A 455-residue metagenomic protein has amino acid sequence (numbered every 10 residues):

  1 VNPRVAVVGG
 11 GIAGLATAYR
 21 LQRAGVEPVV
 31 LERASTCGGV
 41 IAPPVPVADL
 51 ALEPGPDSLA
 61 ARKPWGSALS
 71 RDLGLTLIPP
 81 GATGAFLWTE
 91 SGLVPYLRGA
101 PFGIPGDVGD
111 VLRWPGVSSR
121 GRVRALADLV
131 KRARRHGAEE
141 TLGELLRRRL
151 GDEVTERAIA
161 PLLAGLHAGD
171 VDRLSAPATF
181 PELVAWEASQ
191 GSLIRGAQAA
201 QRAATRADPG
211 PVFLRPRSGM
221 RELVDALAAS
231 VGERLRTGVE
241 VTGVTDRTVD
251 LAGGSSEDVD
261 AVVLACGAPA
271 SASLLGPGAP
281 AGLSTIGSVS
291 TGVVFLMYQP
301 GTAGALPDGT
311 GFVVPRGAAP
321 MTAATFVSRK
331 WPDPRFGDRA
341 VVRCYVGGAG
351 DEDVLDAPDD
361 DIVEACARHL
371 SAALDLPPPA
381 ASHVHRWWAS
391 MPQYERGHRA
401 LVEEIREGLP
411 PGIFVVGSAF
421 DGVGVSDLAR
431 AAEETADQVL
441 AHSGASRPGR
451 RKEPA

Functional and structural regions predicted by a protein language model:
P3-V30: N-terminal Rossmann-like FAD-binding beta1-loop-alpha1 element of flavoenzymes
V5, V26-P28, V262, P379-S382: Hydrophobic anchor at the start of a short beta-strand that flanks the dinucleotide cofactor-binding loop
A13, T36, P269: Conserved Rossmann-like nucleotide-cofactor binding loop
Q22-V47: Glycine-rich FAD pyrophosphate-binding loop
A24, V239-D356, D360, R368 (+2 more regions): Mid-domain catalytic core of redox enzymes that form a hydrophobic substrate pocket/lid adjacent to a catalytic redox
A48-A133: Dinucleotide-binding Rossmann-like beta1-alpha1 core, especially the glycine-rich loop that anchors the ADP
L97-A100, P105, L306-P307, A324-A455: Conserved flavin/dinucleotide-binding core of flavoenzymes
R122-G243, R247, D258: Active-site/ligand-binding neighborhood in enzyme catalytic cores
